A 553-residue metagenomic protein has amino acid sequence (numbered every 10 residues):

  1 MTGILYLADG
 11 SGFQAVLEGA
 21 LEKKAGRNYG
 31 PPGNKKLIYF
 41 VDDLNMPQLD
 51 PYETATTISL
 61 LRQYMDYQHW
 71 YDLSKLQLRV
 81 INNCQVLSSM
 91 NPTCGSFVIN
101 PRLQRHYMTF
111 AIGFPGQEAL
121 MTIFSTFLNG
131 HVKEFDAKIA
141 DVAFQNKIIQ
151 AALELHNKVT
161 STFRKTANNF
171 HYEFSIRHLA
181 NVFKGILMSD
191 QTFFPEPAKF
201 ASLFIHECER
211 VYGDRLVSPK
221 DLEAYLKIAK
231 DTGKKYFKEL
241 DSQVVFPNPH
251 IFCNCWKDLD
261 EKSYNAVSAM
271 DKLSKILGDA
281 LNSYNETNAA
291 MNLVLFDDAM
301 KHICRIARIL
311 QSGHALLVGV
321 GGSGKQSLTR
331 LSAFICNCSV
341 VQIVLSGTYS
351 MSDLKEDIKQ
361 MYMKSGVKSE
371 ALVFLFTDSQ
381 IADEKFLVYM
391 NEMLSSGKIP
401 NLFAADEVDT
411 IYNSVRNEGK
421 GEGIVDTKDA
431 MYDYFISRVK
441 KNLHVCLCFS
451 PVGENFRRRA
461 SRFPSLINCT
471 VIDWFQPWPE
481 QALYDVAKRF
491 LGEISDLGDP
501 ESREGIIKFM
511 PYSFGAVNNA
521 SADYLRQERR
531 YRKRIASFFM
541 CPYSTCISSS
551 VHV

Functional and structural regions predicted by a protein language model:
M1-G3, E22, I38-F40, N45 (+12 more regions): Beta-strand cores of modular interaction/reader domains in eukaryotic scaffold and signaling proteins, especially PDZ
M1-L37, D50, L73, L128-N129 (+4 more regions): AAA+ P-loop NTPase catalytic core
G3, P47, P51, F97 (+12 more regions): Short, charged/polar micro-motifs that form catalytic or ligand-binding hotspots
L7-S11, K35-I38, T54-I58, V80-N83 (+16 more regions): Conserved structured core elements
G12-V16, A20, T56-Y64, R102-H106 (+10 more regions): Alpha-helical scaffold elements adjacent to nucleotide-binding pockets in ATP/GTP-utilizing enzyme cores
K36, Y52-E53, L76-L78, I99 (+6 more regions): Short, surface-exposed helix-loop/turn micro-motifs enriched in polar/charged residues
N45-D50, Q63-T122, T126-F135, S189 (+2 more regions): Canonical AAA+ ATPase core
N82-L87, R105-M108, P115-G313, K440-V452 (+2 more regions): Alpha-helical lid/collar subdomain of P-loop NTPases
